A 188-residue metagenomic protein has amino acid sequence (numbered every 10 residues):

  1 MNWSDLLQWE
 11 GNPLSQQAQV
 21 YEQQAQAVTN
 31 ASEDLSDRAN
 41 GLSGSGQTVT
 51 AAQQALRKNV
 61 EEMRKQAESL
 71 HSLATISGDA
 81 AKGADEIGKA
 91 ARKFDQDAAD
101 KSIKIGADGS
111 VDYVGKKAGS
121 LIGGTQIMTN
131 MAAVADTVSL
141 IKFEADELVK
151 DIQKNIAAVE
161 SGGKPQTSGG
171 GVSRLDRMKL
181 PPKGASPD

Functional and structural regions predicted by a protein language model:
M1-S168, R174-L180, A185: N-terminal secretion-targeting helices of virulence/extracellular proteins, encompassing both classical Sec signal
